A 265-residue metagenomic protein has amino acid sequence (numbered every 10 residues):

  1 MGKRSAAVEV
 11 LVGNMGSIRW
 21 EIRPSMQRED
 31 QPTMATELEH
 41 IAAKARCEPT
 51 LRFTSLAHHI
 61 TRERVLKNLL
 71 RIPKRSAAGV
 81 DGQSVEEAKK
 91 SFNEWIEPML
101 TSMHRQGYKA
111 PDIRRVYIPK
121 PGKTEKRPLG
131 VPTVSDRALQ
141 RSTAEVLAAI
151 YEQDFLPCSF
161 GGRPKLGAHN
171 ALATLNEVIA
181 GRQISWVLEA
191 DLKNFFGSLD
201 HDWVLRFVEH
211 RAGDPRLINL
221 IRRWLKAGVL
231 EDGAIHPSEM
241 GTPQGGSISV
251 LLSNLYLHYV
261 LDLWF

Functional and structural regions predicted by a protein language model:
M1-N93, E97: Non-catalytic, polymerase-adjacent accessory regions of viral genome-replication enzymes
P49-T50, L56, I60-N68, G107-P121 (+1 more regions): Dynamic "connector" segments at or just before major functional cores
S76, W95, G107, V146-I150: Short, solvent-exposed loop/edge-beta patches enriched in aromatic
L100-M103, G107-Y117, P121-G122, V146 (+1 more regions): Conserved polymerase palm-domain catalytic core
R127-T133: Conserved phosphate-binding loops in nucleotide/dinucleotide-binding enzymes
D136: Short loop/hinge segments at the start of secondary-structure elements
Q140: "…together with the soluble PPM/PP2C metallo-phosphatase catalytic core" -> "…together with the soluble PPM/PP2C
T143: Nucleotide/phosphate-binding loop and acidic/charged catalytic motifs in nucleotide-binding or -utilizing enzymes
